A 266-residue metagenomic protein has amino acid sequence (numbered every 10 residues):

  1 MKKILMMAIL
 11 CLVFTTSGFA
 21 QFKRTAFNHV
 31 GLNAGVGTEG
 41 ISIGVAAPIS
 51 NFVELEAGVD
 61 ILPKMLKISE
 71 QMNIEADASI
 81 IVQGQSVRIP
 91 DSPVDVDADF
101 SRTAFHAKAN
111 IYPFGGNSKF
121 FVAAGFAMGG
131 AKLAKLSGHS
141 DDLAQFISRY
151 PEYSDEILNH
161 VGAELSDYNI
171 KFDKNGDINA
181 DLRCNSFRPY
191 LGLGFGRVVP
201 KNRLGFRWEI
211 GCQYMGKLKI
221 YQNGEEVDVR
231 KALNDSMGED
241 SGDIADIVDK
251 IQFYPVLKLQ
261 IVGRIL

Functional and structural regions predicted by a protein language model:
M1-I4, A20: Positively charged n-region of N-terminal signal peptides that target proteins for export
I4-T15: Sec-dependent N-terminal signal peptides
A20-I89, P93, A109, R264-L266: Short glycine/proline- and aromatic-enriched beta-strand/turn motifs that initiate or cap beta-hairpins
H29-A34, K64-T103, A131-S186, G216-V256: Extracellular/periplasm-exposed beta-strand and loop segments of Gram-negative cell-envelope proteins, dominated by
V30, E39-I43, V53, T103-A107 (+2 more regions): Hydrophobic, lipid-facing positions within transmembrane beta-strands of outer-membrane proteins
L32-T38, A47, A57-I61, V122-M128 (+2 more regions): Transmembrane beta-barrel strands of outer-membrane/channel proteins
A46-P48, N110-G116, G194-P200, V262-L266: Structural signature of outer-membrane beta-barrel channels/translocons
F52-L55, N117-F120, K201-L204: Repeated loop/turn-to-beta-strand initiation elements of outer-membrane beta-barrel proteins
